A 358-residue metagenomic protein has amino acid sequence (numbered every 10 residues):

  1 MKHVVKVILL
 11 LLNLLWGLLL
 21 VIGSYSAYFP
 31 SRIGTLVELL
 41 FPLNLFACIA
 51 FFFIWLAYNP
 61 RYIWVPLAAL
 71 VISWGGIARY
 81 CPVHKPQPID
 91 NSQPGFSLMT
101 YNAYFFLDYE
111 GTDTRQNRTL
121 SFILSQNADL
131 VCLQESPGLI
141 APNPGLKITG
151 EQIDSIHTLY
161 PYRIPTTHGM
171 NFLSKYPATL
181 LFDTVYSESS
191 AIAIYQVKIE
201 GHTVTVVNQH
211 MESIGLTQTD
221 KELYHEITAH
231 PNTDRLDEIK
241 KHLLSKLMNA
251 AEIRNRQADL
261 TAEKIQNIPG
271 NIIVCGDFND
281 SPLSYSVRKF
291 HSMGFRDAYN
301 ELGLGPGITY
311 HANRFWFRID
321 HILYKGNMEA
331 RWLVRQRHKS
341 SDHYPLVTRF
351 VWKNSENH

Functional and structural regions predicted by a protein language model:
M1-E151, A258, N354-H358: N-terminal, active-site-proximal structural segment of metallo-dependent hydrolase catalytic domains
K6-W55, P60-V65, D183-T184, N255-I273 (+1 more regions): Metal-dependent phosphoester-hydrolase catalytic domains
V71-G95, E110, L130-E226, Q336-H338: Structured beta-strand-rich core segments of catalytic domains in phosphoester-bond hydrolases
G95-L107, T203-E212, D237-K240, L247: Active-site-proximal beta-strand elements of phosphoester/diester hydrolases
Y101, Q134, Q209, C275-D277: Active-site flanking residues adjacent to catalytic metal/cofactor-binding acidic residues
T114-R118, D154-T158, L181-D183, S190-A193 (+2 more regions): N-terminal post-signal-peptidase region of extra-cytosolic proteins
K221-K246: A solvent-exposed, charged loop/short amphipathic helix patch at secondary-structure junctions
K240-E263: Active-site beta-loop-alpha substructure in enzyme catalytic cores, prototypically the cysteine-centered nucleophile
